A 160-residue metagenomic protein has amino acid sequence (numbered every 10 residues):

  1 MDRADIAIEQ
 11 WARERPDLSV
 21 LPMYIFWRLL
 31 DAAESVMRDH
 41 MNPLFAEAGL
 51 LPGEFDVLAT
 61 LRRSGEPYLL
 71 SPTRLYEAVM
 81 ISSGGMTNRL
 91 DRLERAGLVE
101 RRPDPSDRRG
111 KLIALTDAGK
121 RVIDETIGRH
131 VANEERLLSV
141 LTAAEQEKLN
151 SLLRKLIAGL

Functional and structural regions predicted by a protein language model:
M1-A48: N-terminal leader segment of winged-helix/HTH proteins
L18, L50-P52, L115, L141: Alpha-helical hairpin
V20, E34, R38-S82: N-terminal helix-turn-helix DNA-binding core of bacterial DNA-binding proteins
R28, D56-T60, R121, K148: Pre-recognition alpha-helix immediately N-terminal to the DNA-recognition helix within helix-turn-helix or winged-helix
P72, L90-D91: Short, hydrophobic-biased segments on the C-terminal half of alpha helices that form "recognition helices"
D91-S151: Charged, amphipathic alpha-helical coiled-coil/dimerization segments
